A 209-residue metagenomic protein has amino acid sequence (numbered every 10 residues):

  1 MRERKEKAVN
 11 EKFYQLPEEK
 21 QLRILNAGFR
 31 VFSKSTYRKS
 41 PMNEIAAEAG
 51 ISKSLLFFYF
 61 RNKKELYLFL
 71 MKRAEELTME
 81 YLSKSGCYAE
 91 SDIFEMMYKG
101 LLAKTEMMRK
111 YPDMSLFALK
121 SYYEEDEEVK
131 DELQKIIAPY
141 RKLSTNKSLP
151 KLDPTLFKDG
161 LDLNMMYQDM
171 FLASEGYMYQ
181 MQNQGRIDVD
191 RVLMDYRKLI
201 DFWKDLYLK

Functional and structural regions predicted by a protein language model:
M1-K7, E106, K142, N146-P150 (+2 more regions): C-terminal peripheral helix-coil segments that are non-catalytic and often amphipathic
K12-F13, E19-K20, A27: N-terminal positioning helix adjacent to the helix-turn-helix/winged-helix DNA-binding module
R23, V31-E65, F69: Helix-turn-helix
L68-A74, Y81: Alpha-helical DNA-contacting segments of helix-turn-helix folds
F69, K84-K110, L163-M170, L193-Y196: Hydrophobic alpha-helical connector segments
S85-A89, Y122, M181-G185: Secondary-structure edge/capping motif, primarily at the C-terminal ends of alpha-helices and the immediately following
T105-T145, M165: Short secondary-structure transition hinges
L116-L119, K130, Q134, L152-D201: Hydrophobic/aromatic-rich alpha-helical bundle segments in the mid-to-C-terminal region
